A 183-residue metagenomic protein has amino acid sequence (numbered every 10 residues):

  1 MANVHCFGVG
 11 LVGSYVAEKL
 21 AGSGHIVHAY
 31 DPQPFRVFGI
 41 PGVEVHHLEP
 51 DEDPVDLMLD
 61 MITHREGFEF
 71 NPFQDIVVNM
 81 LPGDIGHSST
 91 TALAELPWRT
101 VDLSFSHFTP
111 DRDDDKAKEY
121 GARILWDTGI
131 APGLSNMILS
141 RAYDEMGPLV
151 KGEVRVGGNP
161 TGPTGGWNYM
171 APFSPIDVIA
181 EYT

Functional and structural regions predicted by a protein language model:
V4-G8: Conserved N-terminal Rossmann-fold NAD(P)-binding element of oxidoreductases
V12: Hydrophobic/small residue at the entry helix of a nucleotide-binding pocket
L20, L93: Aromatic pocket-lining residues of Rossmann-like dinucleotide-binding sites
V27-I40: NAD(P)-binding Rossmann-fold cofactor-contacting core
P50-E69: Conserved Rossmann-fold cofactor-binding substructure of NAD(P)-dependent oxidoreductases
I76-A92, H107-F108: Beta-loop-alpha module in the N-terminal Rossmann-like domain of NAD(P)-dependent dehydrogenases, especially those
L103-I124: Rossmann-fold NAD(P)-binding glycine/threonine-rich loop
A122-T183: Rossmann-like dinucleotide-binding core of oxidoreductases
